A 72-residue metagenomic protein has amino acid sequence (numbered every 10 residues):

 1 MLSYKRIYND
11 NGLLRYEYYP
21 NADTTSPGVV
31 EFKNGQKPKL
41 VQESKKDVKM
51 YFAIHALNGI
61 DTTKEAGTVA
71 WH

Functional and structural regions predicted by a protein language model:
M1, Y8, V69-H72: Exposed acidic/polar residues on beta-strands and adjacent loops within beta-sheet cores, strongest in beta-propeller
M1-K5, V41-S44: N-terminal start-of-chain detector that recognizes signal peptides and the immediate post-cleavage beginning
S3-K33: N-terminal acidic leader/helix
V29-H72: Acidic, low-complexity intrinsically disordered segments
